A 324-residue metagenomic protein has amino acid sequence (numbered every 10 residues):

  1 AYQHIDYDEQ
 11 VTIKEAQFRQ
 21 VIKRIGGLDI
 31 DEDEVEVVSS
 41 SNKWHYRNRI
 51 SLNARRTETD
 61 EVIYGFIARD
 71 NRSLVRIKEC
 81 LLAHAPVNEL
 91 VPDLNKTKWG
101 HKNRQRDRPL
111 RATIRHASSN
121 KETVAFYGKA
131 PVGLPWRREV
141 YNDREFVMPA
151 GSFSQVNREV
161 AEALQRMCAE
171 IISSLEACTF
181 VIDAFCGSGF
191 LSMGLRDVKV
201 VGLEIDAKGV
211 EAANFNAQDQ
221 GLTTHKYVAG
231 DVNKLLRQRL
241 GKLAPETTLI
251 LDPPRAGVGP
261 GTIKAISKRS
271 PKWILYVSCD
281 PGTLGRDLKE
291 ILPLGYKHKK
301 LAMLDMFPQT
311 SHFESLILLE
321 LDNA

Functional and structural regions predicted by a protein language model:
A1-L251, A256-T262: Accessory RNA-recognition modules of RNA-modification enzymes
E58, N120, G189, G282 (+2 more regions): Surface-exposed, flexible loop/turn segments at secondary-structure boundaries
A68, M303, L321: Active-site donor-binding loop signature of nucleotide-sugar glycosyltransferases
V228-F313: S-adenosylmethionine
T310-A324: Core SAM-dependent methyltransferase catalytic element
